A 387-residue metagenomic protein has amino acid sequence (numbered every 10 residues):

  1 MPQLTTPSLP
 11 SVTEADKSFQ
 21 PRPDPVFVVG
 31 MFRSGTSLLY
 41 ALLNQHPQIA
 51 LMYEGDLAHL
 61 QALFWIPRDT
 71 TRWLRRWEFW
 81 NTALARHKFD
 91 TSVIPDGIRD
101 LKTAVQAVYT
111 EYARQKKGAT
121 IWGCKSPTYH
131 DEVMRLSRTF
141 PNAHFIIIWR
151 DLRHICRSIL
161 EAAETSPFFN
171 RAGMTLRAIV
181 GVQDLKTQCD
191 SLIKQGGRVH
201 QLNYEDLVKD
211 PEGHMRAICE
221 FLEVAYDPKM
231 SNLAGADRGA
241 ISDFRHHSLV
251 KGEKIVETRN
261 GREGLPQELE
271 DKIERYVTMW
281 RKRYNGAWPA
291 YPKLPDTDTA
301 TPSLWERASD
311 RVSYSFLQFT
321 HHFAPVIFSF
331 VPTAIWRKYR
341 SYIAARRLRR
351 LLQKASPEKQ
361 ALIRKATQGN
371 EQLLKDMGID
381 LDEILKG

Functional and structural regions predicted by a protein language model:
M1-V26, V224-G387: PAPS-dependent sulfotransferases, especially Golgi type II membrane carbohydrate sulfotransferases
L9, Q45, A50-E132, T165: PAPS-dependent sulfation machinery
P21-L43: Walker A (P-loop) phosphate-binding motif
F27-V29, M52, I148: Short hydrophobic segments within beta-strands
R33, V208-K209, Q267: Short, solvent-exposed loop/helix junctions and linker helices that flank or host conserved functional motifs
Y40, T110, V133, M215 (+1 more regions): Generic structural marker for isolated residues within well-ordered, non-membrane alpha-helices of soluble domains
A113-S231, A240-I255, I379: PAPS-dependent sulfotransferase catalytic domain
